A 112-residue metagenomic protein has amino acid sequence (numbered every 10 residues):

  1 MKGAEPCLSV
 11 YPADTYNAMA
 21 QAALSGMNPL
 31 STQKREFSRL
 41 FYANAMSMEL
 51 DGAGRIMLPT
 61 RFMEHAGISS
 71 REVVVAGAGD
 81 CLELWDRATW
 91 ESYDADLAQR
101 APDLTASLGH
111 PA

Functional and structural regions predicted by a protein language model:
M1-S47, G52, T60-A112: Flexible "stalk/tail and boundary" regions
